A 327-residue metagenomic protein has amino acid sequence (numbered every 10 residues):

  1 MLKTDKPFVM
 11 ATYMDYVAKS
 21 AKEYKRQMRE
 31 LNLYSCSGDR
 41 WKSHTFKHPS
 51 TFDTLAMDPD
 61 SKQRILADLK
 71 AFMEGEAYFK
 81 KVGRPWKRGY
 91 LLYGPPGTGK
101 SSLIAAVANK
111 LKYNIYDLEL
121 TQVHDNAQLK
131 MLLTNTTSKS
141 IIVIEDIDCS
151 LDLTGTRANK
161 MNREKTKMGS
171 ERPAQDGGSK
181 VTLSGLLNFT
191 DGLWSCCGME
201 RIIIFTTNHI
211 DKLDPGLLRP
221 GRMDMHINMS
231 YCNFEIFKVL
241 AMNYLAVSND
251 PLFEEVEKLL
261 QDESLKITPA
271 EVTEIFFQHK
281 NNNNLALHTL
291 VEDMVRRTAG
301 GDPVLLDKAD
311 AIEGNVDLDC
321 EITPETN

Functional and structural regions predicted by a protein language model:
M1-E76, W86-R88, E119-N126: AAA+ P-loop ATPase mechanoenzymes
L2, K6, T54, Q175 (+3 more regions): Generic alpha-helical structural element
K6-M10, M199, N283-A286: Residue-level recognition of alpha-helical structural elements
M14, A18, L66-L69, L133 (+3 more regions): A generic alpha-helix structural signal
S20, Y24, S150, L193 (+3 more regions): Phosphate/oxyanion-binding loops and surfaces in catalytic or ligand/nucleic-acid-binding neighborhoods
D60, R64-E254: Walker A/P-loop NTP-binding motif of AAA+ ATPase domains
K165-D176, G216-G221, M225-N327: C-terminal alpha-helical "lid" subdomain
